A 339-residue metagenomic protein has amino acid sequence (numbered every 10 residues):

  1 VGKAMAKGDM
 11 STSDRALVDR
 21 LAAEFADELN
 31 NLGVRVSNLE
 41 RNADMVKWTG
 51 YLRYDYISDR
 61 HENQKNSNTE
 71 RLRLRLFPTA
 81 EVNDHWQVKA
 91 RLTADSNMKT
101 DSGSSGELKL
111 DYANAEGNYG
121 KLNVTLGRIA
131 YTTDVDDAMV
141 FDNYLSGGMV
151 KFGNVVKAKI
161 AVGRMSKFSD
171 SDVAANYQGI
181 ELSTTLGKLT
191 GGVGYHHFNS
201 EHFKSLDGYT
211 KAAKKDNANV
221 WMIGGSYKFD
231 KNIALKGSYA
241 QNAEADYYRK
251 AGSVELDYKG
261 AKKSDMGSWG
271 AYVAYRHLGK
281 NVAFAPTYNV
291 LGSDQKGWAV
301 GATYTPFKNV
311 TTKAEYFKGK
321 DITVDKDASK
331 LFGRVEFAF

Functional and structural regions predicted by a protein language model:
V1-Y51: N-terminal periplasmic/intermembrane-space "pro-region" immediately following the signal or transit peptide
G8-D9, A16, R20, V36 (+5 more regions): Outer-membrane beta-barrel pore domains
A43-R60, Q64-H197, S226-F229, A251-A285: Outer membrane beta-barrel
